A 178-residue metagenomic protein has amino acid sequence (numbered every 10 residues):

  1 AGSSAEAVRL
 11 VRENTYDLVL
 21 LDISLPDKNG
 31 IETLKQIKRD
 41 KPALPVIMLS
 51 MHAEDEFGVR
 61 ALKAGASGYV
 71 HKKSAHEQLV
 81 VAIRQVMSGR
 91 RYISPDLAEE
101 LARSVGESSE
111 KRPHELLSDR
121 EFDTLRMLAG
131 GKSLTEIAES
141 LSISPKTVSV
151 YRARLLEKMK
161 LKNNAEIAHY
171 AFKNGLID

Functional and structural regions predicted by a protein language model:
A1-S3, L10, L161: Short hydrophobic/Thr-rich beta-strand motif most characteristic of the beta2 strand and flanking loop of CheY-like
S3-E6, N29-E32: Acidic catalytic/metal-coordinating carboxylates
R12-Y16, Q36-L44, A64, N174: Conserved phosphotransfer cores of two-component systems
D22, S50: Active-site residues of response regulator receiver
P26, E54: The feature encodes the CheY-like receiver
E56-K63, S67-D119, D123, L176-I177: Short, flexible helix-to-coil linker/hinge segments that flank and couple to helix-turn-helix
K111-K146: Helix-turn-helix DNA-binding segment
S133-E166: Recognition helix of helix-turn-helix DNA-binding domains
